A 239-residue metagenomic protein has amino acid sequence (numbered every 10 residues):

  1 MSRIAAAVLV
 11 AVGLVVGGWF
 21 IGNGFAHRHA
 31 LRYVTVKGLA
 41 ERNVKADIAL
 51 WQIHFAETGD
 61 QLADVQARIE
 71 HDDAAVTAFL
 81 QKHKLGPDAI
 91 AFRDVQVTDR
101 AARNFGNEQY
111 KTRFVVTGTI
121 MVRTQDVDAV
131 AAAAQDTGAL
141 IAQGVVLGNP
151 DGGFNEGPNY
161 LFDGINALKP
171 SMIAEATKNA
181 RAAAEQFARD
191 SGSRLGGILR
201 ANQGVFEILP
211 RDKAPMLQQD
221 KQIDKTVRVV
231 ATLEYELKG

Functional and structural regions predicted by a protein language model:
S2-G239: Short, charged, surface-exposed interaction patches
